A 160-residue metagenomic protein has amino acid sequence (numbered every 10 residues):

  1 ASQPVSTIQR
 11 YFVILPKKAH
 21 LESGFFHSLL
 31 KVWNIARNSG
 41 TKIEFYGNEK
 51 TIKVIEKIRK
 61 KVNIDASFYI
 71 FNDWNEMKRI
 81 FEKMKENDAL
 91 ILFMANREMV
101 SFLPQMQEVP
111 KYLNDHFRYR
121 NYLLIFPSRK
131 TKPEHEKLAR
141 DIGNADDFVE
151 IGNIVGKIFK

Functional and structural regions predicted by a protein language model:
A1-W74, K85-I91, A95-K160: Intrinsically disordered or low-complexity boundary/linker segments at protein termini and domain junctions
E76-I80: Repeated scaffold domains used in trafficking and secretory/extracellular systems, primarily beta-propellers
